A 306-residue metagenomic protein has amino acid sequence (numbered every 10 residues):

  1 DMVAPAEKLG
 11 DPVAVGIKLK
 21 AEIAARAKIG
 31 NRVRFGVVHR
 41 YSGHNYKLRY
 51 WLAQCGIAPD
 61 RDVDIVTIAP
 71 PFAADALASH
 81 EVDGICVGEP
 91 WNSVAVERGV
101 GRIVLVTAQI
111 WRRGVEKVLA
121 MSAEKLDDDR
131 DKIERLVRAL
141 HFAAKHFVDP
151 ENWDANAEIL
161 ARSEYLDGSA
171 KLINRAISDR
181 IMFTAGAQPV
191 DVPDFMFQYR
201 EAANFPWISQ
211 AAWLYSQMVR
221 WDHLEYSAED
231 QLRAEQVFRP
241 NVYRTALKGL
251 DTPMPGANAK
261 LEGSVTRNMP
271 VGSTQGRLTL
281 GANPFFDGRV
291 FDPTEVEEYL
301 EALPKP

Functional and structural regions predicted by a protein language model:
D1-D60, D64-V66, E81-V96, V100-R113 (+2 more regions): Short, glycine-/small- and polar/acidic-enriched structural segments that line small-molecule recognition paths
D1-M2, V115-D131, H146: A bilobed periplasmic-binding-protein/Venus flytrap-type ligand-binding module shared by bacterial periplasmic
A58-V63, D127-I133: Inter-helical turn/loop segments and adjacent helix faces that build the functional surface of alpha-helical bundle
A73-A74, W91-N92, N156: Short, hydrophobic alpha-helical packing/hinge segments within bilobed ligand-binding/sensory domains
A76-A78, M218: Hydrophobic residues within well-ordered alpha-helices
D128-R244: Secondary-structure end/capping motifs
A212-P306: Conserved C-terminal helix/tail region of periplasmic/extracytoplasmic solute-binding proteins
